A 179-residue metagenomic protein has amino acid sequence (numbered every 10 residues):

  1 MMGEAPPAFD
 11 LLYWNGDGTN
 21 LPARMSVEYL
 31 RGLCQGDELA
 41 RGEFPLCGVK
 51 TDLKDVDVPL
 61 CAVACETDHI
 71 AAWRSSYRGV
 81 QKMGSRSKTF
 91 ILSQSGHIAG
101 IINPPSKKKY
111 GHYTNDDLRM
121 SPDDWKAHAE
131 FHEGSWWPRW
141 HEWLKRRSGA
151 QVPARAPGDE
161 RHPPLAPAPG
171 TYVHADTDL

Functional and structural regions predicted by a protein language model:
M1-L33, R41, K145-L179: Alpha/beta-hydrolase-fold enzymes
E4-L12, V56-V58, D116-S121: Short acidic (Asp/Glu) and glycine-rich catalytic loops that position anionic groups and cofactors
L30, G79, W140: Hydrophobic, well-ordered secondary-structure elements that form the walls of internal hydrophobic environments
C47-V56: The feature captures the conserved acid-bearing segment of alpha/beta-hydrolase catalytic domains
D55-L60, K82-R86: Short, proline-enriched alpha-helix->beta-strand connector loops that line the catalytic pocket of alpha/beta-hydrolase
A62-A64, D68: Short beta-strand/loop motif that positions the catalytic acidic residue of the alpha/beta-hydrolase fold
A72-K82: Short alpha-helix in the alpha/beta-hydrolase fold that links the catalytic acid
T89-L179: Catalytic active-site module of serine/aspartate enzymes centered on a nucleophile-bearing elbow/loop
